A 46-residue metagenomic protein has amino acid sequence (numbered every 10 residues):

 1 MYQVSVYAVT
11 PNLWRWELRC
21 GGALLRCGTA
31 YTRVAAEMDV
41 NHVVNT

Functional and structural regions predicted by a protein language model:
M1-R15, M38, N45-T46: Short N-terminal "domain-start" leader segments that mark the transition from disordered tails or signal peptides into
G21-A35: A short, exposed loop/beta-hairpin motif centered on an aromatic-Gly-Thr core
G22, V40-H42: Short glycine-rich, polar/acidic loop-and-turn segments at beta strand-coil junctions
A30, H42-V44: Alpha-helix boundary/capping detector
